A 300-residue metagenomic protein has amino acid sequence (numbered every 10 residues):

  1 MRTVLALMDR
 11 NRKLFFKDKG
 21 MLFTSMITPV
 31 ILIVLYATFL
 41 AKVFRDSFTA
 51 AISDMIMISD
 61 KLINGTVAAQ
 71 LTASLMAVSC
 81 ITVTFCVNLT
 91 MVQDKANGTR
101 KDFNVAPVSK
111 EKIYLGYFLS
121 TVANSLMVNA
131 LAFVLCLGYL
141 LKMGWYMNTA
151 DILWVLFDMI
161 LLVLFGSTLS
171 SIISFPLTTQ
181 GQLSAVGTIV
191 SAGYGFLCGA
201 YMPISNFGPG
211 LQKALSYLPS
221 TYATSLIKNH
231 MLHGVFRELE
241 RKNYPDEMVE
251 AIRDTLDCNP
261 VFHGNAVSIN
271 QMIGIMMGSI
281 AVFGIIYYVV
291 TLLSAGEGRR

Functional and structural regions predicted by a protein language model:
M1-L32, N97-G98, K112, E297: Aromatic- and glycine-rich beta-strand/loop motifs that create alpha-glucan
A6, R10-L14, N97, K101-V105 (+3 more regions): Short amphipathic alpha-helical coupling elements at transmembrane boundaries
L14-A50, V67-F85, L126-N129, G187-G195 (+1 more regions): Hydrophobic alpha-helical transmembrane segments of multi-pass membrane transport/permease proteins
I31, I63-K142: Hydrophobic alpha-helical transmembrane segments of multi-pass membrane transport proteins
V34-F44, S174-V235: Transmembrane helix segments
S47-I63: Perimembrane loop-to-helix junctions flanking transmembrane segments
K110, F118-C198: Alpha-helical transmembrane segments and their short interhelical loops
K242-R300: Junction motif at the cytosolic side of a transmembrane helix
